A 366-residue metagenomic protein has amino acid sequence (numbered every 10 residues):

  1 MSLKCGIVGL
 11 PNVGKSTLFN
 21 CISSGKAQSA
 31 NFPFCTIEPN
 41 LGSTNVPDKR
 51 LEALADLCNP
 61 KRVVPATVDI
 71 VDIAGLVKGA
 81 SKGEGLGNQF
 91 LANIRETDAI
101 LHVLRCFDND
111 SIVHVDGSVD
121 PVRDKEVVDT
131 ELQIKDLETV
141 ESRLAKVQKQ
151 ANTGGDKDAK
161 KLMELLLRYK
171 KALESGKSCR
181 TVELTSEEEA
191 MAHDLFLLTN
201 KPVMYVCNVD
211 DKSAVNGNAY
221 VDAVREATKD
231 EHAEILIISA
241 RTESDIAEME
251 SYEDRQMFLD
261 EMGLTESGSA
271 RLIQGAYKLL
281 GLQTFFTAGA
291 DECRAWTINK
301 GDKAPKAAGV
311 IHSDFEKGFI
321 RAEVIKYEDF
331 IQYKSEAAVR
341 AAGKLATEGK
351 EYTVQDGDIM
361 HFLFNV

Functional and structural regions predicted by a protein language model:
M1-E84, N88-S111, V147: Conserved G1/Walker A P-loop phosphate-binding module
S2-V8, V13, F19, K146-T353 (+1 more regions): C-terminal-of-GTPase-core extension/linker across diverse P-loop GTPases
C5, P33-L41, D48-R50, A55-K61 (+16 more regions): Solvent-exposed, flexible loop/coil residues
A30-N31, I112-D116, G217-A219, M249: Short amphipathic alpha-helical segments
F34, D48-L51, V64-I70, E84-D98 (+8 more regions): Amphipathic alpha-helical transducer elements in NTP-driven molecular machines
G42-P47, A74-S81, R95-E138, S142-D156 (+2 more regions): Conserved Switch II/interswitch segment of TRAFAC-class P-loop GTPases
